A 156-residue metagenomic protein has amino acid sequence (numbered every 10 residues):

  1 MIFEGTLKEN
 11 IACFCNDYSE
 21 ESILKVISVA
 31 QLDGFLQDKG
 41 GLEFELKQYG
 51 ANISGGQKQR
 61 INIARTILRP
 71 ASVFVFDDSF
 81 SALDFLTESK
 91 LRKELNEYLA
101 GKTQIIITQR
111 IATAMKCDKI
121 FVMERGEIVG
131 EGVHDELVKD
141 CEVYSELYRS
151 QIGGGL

Functional and structural regions predicted by a protein language model:
K8-Q48, R92-K93, G101: ABC ATPase nucleotide-binding domain helical subdomain, centered on the C-loop/LSGGQ "ABC signature"
D33-I61, S79, L83-L86, G153-L156: ABC-fold ATPase nucleotide-binding domain signature/coupling loops
G40, K93, A100, M115-L156: C-terminal portion of ABC ATPase nucleotide-binding domains
I61-N62, L68: ABC ATPase nucleotide-binding domain helices that frame the ATP-binding cleft
L68-S72, G101: A short, proline-enriched helix->beta-strand linker immediately N-terminal to the Walker B motif in ABC-type P-loop
F74-D78: Catalytic Walker B motif of ABC-type/P-loop ATPase nucleotide-binding domains
D84-E94: Conserved D-loop/post-Walker B switch-helix segment of ABC ATPase nucleotide-binding domains
E97-T108, A114: Conserved catalytic loops of ABC-family nucleotide-binding domains
